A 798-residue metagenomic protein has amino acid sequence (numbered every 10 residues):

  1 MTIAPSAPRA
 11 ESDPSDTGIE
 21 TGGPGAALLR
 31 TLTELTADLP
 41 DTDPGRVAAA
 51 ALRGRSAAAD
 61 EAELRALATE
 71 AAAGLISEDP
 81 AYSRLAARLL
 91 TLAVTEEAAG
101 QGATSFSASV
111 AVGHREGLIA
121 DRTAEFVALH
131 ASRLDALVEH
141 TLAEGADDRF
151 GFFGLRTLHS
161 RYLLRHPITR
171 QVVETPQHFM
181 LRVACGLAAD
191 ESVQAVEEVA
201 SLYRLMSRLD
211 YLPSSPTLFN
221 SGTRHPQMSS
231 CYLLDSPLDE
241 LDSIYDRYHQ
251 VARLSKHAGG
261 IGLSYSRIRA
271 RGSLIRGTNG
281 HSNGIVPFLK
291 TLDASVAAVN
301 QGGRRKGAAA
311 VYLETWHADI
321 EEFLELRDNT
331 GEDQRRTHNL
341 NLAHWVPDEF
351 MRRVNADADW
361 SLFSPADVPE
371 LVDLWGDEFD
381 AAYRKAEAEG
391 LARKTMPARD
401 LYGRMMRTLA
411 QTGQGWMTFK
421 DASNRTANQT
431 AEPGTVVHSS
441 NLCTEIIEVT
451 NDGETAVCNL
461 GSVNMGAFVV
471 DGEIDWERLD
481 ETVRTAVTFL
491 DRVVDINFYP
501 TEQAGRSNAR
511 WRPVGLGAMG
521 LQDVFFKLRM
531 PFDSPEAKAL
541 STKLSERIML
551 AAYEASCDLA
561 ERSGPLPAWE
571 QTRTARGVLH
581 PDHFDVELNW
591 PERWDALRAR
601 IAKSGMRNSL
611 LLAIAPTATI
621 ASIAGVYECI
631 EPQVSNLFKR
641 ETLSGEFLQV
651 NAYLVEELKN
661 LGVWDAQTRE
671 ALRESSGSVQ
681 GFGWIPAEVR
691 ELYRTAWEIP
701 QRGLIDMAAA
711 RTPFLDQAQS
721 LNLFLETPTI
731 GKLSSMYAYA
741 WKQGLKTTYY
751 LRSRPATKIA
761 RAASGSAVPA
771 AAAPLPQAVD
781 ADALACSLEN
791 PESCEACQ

Functional and structural regions predicted by a protein language model:
M1-Q798: Extended catalytic cores of very large enzyme megasubunits
